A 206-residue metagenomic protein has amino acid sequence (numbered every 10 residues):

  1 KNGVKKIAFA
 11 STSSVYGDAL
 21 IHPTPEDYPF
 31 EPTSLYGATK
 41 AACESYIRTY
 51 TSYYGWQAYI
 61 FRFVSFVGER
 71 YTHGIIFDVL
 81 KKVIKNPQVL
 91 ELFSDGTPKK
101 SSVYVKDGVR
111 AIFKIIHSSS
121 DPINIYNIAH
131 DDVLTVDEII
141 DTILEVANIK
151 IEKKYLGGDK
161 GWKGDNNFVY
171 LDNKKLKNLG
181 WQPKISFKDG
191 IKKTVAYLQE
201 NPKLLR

Functional and structural regions predicted by a protein language model:
K1-F66, K193, E200-N201: N-terminal Rossmann-like NAD(P)+-binding domain of SDR-like oxidoreductases, especially those catalyzing
L35, T72-H73, V105, D132 (+3 more regions): Amphipathic alpha-helical segment in the mid-to-C-terminal domain of diverse UDP/GDP-sugar glycosyltransferases
A41, W56, V67-D78, N86-V89 (+6 more regions): Glycine/proline-rich active-site loop of Rossmann-fold NAD(P)-dependent oxidoreductases
A42, Y46, Y50, V79 (+2 more regions): Hydrophobic alpha-helix immediately C-terminal to the catalytic Tyr-X-X-X-Lys motif of short-chain
I75, T135-A147, G190-T194: PAPS/PAP-binding and catalytic site of the sulfotransferase fold
V105, D137-E138, K160-Q182, K193: Conserved C-terminal active-site "lid" loop/helix of NAD(P)H-dependent oxidoreductases that clamps the redox cofactor
G108, I112, I128, I139 (+2 more regions): Non-catalytic, hydrophobic alpha-helical segments
F187-R206: Amphipathic terminal alpha-helices
